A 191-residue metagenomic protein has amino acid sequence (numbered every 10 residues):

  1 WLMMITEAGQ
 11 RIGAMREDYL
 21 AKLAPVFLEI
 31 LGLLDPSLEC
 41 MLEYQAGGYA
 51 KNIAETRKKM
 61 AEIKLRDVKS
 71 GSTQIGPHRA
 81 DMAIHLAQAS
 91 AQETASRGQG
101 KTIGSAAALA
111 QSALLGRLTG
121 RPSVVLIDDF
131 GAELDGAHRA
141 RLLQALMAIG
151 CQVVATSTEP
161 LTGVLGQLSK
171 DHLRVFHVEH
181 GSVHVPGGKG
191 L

Functional and structural regions predicted by a protein language model:
L2-V124, E133-A137, R141-Q152, L161-S169 (+1 more regions): Conserved NTPase motor "head" modules and their coupling/switch loops across ABC/AAA+ ATPases, GTPases, and GHKL ATPases
D128-F130: Walker B catalytic acidic pair
S157-E159: Conserved H-loop
